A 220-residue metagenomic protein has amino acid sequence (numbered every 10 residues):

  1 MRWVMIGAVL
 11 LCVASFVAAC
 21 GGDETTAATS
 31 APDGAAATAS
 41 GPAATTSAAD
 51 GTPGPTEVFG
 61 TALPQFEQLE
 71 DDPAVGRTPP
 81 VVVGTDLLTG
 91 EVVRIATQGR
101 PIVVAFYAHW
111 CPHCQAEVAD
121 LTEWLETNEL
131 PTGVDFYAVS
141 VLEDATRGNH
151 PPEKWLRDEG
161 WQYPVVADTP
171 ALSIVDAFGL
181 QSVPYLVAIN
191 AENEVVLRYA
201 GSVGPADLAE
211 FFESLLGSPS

Functional and structural regions predicted by a protein language model:
M1-V81, S220: N-terminal targeting signals for export/organelle localization
V81-I102, E126: A short beta-strand-turn-helix
G84-T85, F106, A188-I189: Hydrophobic beta-strand positions
V92-Q115, L121: Short active-site neighborhood of thiol/selenol oxidoreductases, capturing the structured segment around
R100, R157-Q162, A167-G217: Thiol/disulfide oxidoreductase modules built on the thioredoxin-like
V103-V104, F136, L186: Hydrophobic beta-strand anchors of alpha/beta hydrolase catalytic cores
Y107-W110, V118, L125-E129, F212-P219: Sec/Tat-exported extracytoplasmic proteins
Q115-E159, A167-D176: Structural microenvironment flanking redox-active thiols in thiol-disulfide oxidoreductases
